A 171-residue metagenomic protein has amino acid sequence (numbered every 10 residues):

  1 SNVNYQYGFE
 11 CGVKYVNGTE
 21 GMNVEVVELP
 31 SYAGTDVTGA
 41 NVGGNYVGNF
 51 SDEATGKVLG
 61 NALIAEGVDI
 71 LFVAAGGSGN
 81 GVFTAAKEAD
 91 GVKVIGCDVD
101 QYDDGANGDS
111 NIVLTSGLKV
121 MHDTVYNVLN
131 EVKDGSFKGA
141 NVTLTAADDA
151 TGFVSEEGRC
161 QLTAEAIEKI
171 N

Functional and structural regions predicted by a protein language model:
S1-N171: A residue-level marker of the well-folded mature domains of exported/periplasmic proteins
